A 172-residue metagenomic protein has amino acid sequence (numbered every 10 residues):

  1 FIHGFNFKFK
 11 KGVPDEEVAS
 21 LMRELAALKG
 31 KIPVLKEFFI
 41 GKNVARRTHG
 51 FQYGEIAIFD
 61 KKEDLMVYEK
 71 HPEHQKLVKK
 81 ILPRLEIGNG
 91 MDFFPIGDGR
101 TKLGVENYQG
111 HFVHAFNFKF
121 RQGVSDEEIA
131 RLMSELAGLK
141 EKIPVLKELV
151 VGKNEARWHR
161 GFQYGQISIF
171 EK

Functional and structural regions predicted by a protein language model:
F1-Q52, D60-K70, E86-Y164, E171: Short S/T/G/P-rich N-terminal loop/turn motif that feeds into the first structured element of a domain
A57: Catalytic His-Asp segment of secreted/periplasmic serine-dependent ester chemistry enzymes
E69, V78-I81: Short, flexible helix/strand-to-coil boundary loops that buttress conserved ligand/catalytic motifs in alpha/beta
H74-Q75: Extracytoplasmic/periplasmic sensor domains and loops in membrane signaling proteins
